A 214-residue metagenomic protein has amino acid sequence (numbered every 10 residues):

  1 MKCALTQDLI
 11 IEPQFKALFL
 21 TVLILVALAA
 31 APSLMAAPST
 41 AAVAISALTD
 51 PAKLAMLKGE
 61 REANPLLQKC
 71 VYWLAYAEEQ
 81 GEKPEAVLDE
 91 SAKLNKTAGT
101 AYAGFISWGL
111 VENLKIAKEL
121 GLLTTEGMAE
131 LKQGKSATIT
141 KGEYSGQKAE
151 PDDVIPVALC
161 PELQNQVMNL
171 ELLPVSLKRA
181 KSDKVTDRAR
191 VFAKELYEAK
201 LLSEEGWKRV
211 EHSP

Functional and structural regions predicted by a protein language model:
T6, E12, L170-P174: Conserved short hydrophobic patches within well-ordered secondary structure
Q7-V22: Bacterial N-terminal signal peptides that target proteins for export
L20-A30: Bacterial N-terminal signal peptides
A27, L163-Q164, A180, D187: Single-residue recognition of alpha-helix boundary sites
P32-S145, L172, R179-P214: Nuclease and nuclease-like effector domains acting on nucleic acids or nucleotide cofactors
A137-L172: Histidine-centered nuclease catalytic patch
P156, L177-A180: Short, solvent-exposed loop/turn segments at secondary-structure junctions
